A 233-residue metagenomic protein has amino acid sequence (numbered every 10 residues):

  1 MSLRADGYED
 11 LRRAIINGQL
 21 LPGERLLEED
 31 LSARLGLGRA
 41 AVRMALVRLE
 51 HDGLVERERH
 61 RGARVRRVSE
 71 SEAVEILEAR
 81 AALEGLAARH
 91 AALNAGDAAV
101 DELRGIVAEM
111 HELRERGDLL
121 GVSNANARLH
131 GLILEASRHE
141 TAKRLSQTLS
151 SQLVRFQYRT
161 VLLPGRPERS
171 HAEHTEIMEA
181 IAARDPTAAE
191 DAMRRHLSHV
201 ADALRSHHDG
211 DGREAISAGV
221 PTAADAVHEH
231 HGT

Functional and structural regions predicted by a protein language model:
M1-L93, R205-T233: Short linear motifs at protein or domain termini
A5, E70, A81, D97 (+2 more regions): Amphipathic alpha-helical repeat elements characteristic of tetratricopeptide repeat
I15, A91, R114, I181-A182: Hydrophobic residues in alpha-helical segments
R34, R166-T233: C-terminal regulatory/effector modules of DNA-binding transcriptional regulators
E50-E56, L149-S151, G165-E168: Mobile beta-alpha loop/short-helix "lid" or hinge segments that flank ligand
E70, Y158, D202: Short, conserved catalytic or interaction motifs in soluble domains
I76, D97-R159, A172-A180, A188-H199: Conserved amphipathic alpha-helical segments that form helical-bundle/coiled-coil interaction surfaces
A91-A95, S137-T141, Q157, P164 (+2 more regions): Long, hydrophobic, amphipathic alpha-helical segments used as structural scaffolds
